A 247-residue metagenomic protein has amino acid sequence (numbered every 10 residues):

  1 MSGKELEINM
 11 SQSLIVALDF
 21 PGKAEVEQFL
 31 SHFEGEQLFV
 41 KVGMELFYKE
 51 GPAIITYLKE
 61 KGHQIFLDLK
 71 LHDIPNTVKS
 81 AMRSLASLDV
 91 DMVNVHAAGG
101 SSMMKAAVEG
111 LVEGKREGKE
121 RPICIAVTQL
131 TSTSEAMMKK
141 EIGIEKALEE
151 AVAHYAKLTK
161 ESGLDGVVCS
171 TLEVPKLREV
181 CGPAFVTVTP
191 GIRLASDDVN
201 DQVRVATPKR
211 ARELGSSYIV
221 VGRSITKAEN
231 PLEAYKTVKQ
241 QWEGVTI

Functional and structural regions predicted by a protein language model:
S2-F29, G118, P175, E179-G182 (+3 more regions): N-terminal amphipathic alpha-helix/helix-capping segment at the start of soluble metabolic enzymes
S11, T77-A81, A86-D165, E173 (+2 more regions): Conserved anion-binding
Q12-L18, V40-V42, I65-L69, V93-V95 (+4 more regions): Hydrophobic faces of well-ordered beta-strands that scaffold small-molecule active sites in alpha/beta enzyme cores
A17-P21, G43-F47, H72-I74, A98 (+4 more regions): Active-site beta-loop-alpha junctions enriched in small/polar residues
P21-H32, N76-S84, L148-L158, R204-R210: Short, acidic/polar
K23-E25, L46-K59, I74-S80, A97-P122 (+3 more regions): Active-site-adjacent beta->alpha loops and helix N-cap segments on the catalytic face of soluble alpha/beta enzymes
G35, K61, L88, S162 (+1 more regions): Structural motif
V90-S101, R204-A234: Glycine-rich phosphate-binding active-site loops on the catalytic face of alpha/beta enzymes
